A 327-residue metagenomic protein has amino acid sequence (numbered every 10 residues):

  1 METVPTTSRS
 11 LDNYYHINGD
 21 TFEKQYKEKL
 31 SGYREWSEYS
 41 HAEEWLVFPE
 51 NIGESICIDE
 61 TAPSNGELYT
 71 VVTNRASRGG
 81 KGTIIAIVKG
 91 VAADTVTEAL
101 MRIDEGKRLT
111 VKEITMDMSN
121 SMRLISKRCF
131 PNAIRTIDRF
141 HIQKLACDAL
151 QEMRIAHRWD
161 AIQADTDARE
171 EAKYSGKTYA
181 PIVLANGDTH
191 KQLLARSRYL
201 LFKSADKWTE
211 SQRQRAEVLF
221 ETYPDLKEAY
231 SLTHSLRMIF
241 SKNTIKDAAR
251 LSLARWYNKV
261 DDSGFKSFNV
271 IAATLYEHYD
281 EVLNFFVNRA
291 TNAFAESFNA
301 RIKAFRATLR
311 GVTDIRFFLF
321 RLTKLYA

Functional and structural regions predicted by a protein language model:
M1-T6, S241: Short, amphipathic alpha-helical "recognition" segments used to contact nucleic acids or chromatin
S10-K27: Short, basic interhelical loop/turn and adjoining N-cap of the next helix at nucleic-acid- or acidic-partner-contacting
E23-E113, M118-I125: RNase H-like nuclease fold core
S31, N65-G66, R75-K81, T97-E98 (+3 more regions): Acidic/histidine-rich catalytic cores and adjacent linkers of DNA breakage/strand-transfer/modification proteins
E54, I134-T136, T291: Residue-level marker of motif borders
N132-D148: Inter-helix linker motif
A133-I134, H157-I162: Short, polar/flexible loop-turn hinges at active-site or ligand-entry regions and domain interfaces
C147-W159: Short, surface-exposed amphipathic charged segments that create phosphate/polyanion-binding patches used for binding
